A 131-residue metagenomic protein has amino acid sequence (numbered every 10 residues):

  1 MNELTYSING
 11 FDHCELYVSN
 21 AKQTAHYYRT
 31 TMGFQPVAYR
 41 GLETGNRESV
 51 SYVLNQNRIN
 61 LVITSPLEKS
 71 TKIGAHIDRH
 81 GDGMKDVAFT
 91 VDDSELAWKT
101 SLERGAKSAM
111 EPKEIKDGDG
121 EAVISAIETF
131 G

Functional and structural regions predicted by a protein language model:
M1-S7, N60-S65, F89-G131: Vicinal oxygen chelate
N2, G41-L42, A75-D78: Alpha-helix capping and helix-loop boundary segments enriched in small/acidic/polar residues
Y6-N9, E15-N60, E103-R104, P112-D119: Core segments of cupin and vicinal oxygen chelate
N9-S19, Y52, K72-K99, R104 (+1 more regions): Vicinal oxygen chelate
